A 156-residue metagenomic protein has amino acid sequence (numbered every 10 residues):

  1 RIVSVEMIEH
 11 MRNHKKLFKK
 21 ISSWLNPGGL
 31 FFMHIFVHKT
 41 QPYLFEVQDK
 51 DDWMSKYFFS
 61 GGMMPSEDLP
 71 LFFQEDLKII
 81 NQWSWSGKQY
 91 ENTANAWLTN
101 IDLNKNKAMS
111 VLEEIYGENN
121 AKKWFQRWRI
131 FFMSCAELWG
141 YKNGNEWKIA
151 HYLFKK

Functional and structural regions predicted by a protein language model:
V3: A conserved beta-strand element that flanks and buttresses the S-adenosyl-L-methionine
E6: Short catalytic micro-motifs in class I SAM-dependent methyltransferases
E9-H10: A short His-aromatic
N13-H14, T93: Residues at alpha-helix caps and immediate loop-helix transition turns in enzyme cores, especially N- and C-cap
K15-L30: A short glycine-rich, Lys/Arg-flanked "PGG" loop and its adjoining helix->strand segment in the class I
H34: Alpha/beta-hydrolase-fold catalytic nucleophile elbow
V37-I149, K155-K156: Substrate-binding/catalytic lobe of Class I Rossmann-like enzymes that use SAM or dcSAM, i.e., the mid-to-C-terminal
